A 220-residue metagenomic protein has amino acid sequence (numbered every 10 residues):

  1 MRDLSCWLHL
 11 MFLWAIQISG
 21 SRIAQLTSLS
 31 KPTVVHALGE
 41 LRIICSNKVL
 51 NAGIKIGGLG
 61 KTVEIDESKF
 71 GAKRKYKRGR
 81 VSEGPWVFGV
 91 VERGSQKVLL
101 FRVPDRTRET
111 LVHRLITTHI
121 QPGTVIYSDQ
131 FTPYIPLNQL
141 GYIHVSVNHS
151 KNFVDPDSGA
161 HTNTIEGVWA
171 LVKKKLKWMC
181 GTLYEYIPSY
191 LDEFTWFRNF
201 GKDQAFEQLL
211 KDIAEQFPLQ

Functional and structural regions predicted by a protein language model:
M1-Q220: Residue-level recognition of single "structural anchor" positions that define or cap local secondary structure
